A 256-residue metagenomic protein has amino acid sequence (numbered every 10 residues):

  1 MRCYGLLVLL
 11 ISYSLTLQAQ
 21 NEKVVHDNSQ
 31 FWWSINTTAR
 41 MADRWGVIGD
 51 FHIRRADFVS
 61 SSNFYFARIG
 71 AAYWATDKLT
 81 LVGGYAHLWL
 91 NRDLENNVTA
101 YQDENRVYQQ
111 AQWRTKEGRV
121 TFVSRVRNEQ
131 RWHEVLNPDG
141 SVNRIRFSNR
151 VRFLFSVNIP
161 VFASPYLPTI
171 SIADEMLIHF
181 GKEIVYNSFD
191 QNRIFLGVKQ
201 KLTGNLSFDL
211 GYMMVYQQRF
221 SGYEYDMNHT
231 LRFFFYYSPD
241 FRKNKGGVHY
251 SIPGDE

Functional and structural regions predicted by a protein language model:
E22-W32, R55-F64, K182-F189, F220-M227: Solvent-exposed loop/turn segments connecting transmembrane beta-strands in outer-membrane beta-barrel proteins
D27-F31, N63-Y65, D103-V107, I145-F153 (+2 more regions): Residues that define the transmembrane beta-barrel architecture of outer-membrane proteins
S34-N36, G46-H52, T80-A86, V123-R131 (+3 more regions): Transmembrane beta-strands of outer-membrane beta-barrel proteins
I35-A39, I69-Y73, Q109-W113, N128 (+3 more regions): Residues on the lipid-exposed face of transmembrane beta-strands in outer-membrane beta-barrel proteins
D43-G49, K78-G83, G118-F122, A163-P168 (+2 more regions): Repeated loop/turn-to-beta-strand initiation elements of outer-membrane beta-barrel proteins
F51-D57, Y85-N91, T115-E117, N128-W132 (+3 more regions): Transmembrane beta-strands of outer-membrane beta-barrel pores
A111, M227-E256: Outer-membrane beta-barrel "beta-signal"
R127-D209, V215-Y216: Outer-membrane beta-barrel transmembrane domain signature
